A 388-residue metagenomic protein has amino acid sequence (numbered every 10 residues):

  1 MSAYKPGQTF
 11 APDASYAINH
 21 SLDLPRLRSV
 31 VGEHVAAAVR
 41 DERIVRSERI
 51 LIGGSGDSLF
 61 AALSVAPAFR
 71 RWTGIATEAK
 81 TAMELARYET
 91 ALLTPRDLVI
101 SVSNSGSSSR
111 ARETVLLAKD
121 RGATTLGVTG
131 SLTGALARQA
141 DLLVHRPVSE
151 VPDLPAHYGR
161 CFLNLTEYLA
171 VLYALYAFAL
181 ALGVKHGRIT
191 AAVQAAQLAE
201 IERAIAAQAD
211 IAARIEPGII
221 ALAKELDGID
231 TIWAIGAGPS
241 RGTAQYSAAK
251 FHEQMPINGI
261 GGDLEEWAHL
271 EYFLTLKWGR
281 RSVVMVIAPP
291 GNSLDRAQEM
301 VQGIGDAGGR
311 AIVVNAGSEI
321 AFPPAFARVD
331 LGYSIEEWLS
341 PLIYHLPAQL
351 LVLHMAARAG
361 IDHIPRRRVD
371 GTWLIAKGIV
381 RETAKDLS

Functional and structural regions predicted by a protein language model:
S2-G7: Short, contiguous pre-domain boundary segments
A11-E48, L142-V144, E150-V283, A359-S388: Active-site phosphate/pyrophosphate-binding segments
Y16-A17, F60-A68, A244-Y246, K250-E253 (+2 more regions): Conserved phosphate/anionic-ligand binding catalytic regions in large, soluble enzymes, centered on
V45-I201, W278-Y333, L351: Glycine-rich phosphate-binding loops that contact phosphosugars or nucleotide phosphates
G56-F60, L165-L172, G238-G242, W338-L346: Short, conserved micro-motifs enriched in small and acidic residues
N104-G106, I205-A206, Q254, W338 (+2 more regions): Short N-terminal signal/transit or membrane-insertion segments and the immediately adjacent low-complexity/disordered
Y246, R296-A297, S340-P341, H363: Short conserved micro-motifs at the rims of enzyme active sites and ligand-binding pockets
G332-A357: Internal helix-turn-beta structural module
